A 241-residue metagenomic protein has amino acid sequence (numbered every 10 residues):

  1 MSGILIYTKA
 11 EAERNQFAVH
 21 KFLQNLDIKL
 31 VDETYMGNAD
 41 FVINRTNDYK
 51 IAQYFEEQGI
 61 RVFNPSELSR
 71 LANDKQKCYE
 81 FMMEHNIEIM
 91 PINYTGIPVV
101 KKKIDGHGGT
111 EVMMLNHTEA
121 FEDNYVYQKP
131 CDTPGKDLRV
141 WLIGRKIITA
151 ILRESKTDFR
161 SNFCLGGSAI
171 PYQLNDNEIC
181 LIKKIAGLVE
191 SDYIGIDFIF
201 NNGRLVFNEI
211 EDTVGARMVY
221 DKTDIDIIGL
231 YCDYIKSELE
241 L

Functional and structural regions predicted by a protein language model:
I4-L5, E56-G59, F63-L138, G144 (+2 more regions): Active-site nucleotide/adenylate-binding loops and adjacent lid/helix of ATP-dependent enzymes
I6-P91: Conserved N-proximal alpha/beta basic substrate-recognition cap immediately N-terminal to, or forming the N-lobe
N47-Y49, I104-G106, T213: Short glycine-rich anion-binding loops that position phosphate/pyrophosphate groups of nucleotides and phosphorylated
I51-A52, G109, R204: Glycine/Thr-rich phosphate-binding loops of Rossmann-like dinucleotide-binding domains
N116-H117, F121-V189, F200, L205-F207 (+1 more regions): ATP-dependent carboxylate/phosphate-activation module, predominantly the ATP-grasp catalytic core and closely related
S191-I194: PAS/PAS-like sensory domains
I196-F198: Hydrophobic residue at the +6 position relative to the catalytic HRD Asp in the kinase catalytic loop
K236-L241: Generic C-terminal helix-cap and adjacent flexible tail
